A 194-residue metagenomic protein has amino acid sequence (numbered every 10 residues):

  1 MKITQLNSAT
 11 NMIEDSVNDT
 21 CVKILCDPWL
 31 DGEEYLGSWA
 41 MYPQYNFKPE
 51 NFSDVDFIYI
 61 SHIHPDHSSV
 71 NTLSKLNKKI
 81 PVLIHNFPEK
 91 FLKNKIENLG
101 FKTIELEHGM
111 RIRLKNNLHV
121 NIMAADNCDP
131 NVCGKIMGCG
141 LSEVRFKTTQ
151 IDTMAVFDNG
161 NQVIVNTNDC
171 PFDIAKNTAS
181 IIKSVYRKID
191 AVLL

Functional and structural regions predicted by a protein language model:
M1-K48, K147-D169: Conserved beta-strand hairpin/beta-sheet module of binuclear metal-dependent hydrolase folds, prominently
L6-A9, I63-D66, F87-E89, C170-I174: Short beta->alpha connector loops
D15, D19, R113-N117, G160 (+1 more regions): A short, structured loop/turn motif at beta-sheet edges
S16-Y59, I63, V70-K75, P130-C133 (+2 more regions): Pre-active-site segment of Zn-dependent metallo-hydrolases
I24, Y59, L83, I164-N166 (+1 more regions): Structural motif
N46-R111, D129-P130: Active-site HxH/HxHxD metal-binding segment of metal-dependent hydrolases
N71, L141-L194: Active-site-proximal loop/helix segments of hydrolase catalytic cores
H85-N161: Metallo-beta-lactamase
